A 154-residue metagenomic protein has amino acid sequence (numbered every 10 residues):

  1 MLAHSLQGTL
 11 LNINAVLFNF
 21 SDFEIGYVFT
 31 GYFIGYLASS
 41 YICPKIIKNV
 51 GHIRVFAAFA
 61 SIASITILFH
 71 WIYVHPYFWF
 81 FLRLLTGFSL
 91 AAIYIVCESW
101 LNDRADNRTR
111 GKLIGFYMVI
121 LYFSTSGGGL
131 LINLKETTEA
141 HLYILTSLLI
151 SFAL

Functional and structural regions predicted by a protein language model:
M1-F33: Helix-loop boundary and gating motifs at the non-cytosolic
F33-Y41, T125-S126: Residue-level signature of mid-helix packing/kink "hotspots" within the transmembrane helices of 12-pass Major
S39-G51, I132, E136: Helix-to-loop junctions at the C-terminal end of transmembrane segments in multipass secondary transporters
G51, I72-H75: Helix-breaking motifs and short loop linkers at transmembrane-helix boundaries and internal kinks in secondary membrane
R54-F69, S147: Structural signature of the two symmetry-related core transmembrane helices
Y77-L85: Paired small-residue
A92-A105: Intracellular juxtamembrane helix-capping segments at the cytosolic ends of symmetry-related transmembrane helices
H141-L154: Symmetry-related core transmembrane helices of the 12-TM Major Facilitator Superfamily/SLC fold
